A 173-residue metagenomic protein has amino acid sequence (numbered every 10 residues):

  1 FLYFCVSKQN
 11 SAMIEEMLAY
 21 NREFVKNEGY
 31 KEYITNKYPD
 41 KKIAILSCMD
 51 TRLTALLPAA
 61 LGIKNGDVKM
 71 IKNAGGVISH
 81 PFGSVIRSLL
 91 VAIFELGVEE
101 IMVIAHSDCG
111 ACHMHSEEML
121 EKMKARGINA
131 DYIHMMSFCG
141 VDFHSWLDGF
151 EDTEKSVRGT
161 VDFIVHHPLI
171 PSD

Functional and structural regions predicted by a protein language model:
N10-K41, G76-G83, E95-L96, A111-D173: Divalent-metal-activated hydrolytic enzyme cores
N27, K31-I86: Conserved beta-strand-loop surface patch within small alpha/beta domains used for substrate/adaptor or ligand engagement
M49-R52, S107-A111: Gly/Ser/Thr-rich loops at beta-strand to alpha-helix junctions that form or flank small-molecule/cofactor-binding
R87-I93: Short secondary-structure capping micro-motifs at structural edges
F94-H106: Ordered, amphipathic secondary-structure segments that act as subunit-interaction surfaces in large macromolecular
